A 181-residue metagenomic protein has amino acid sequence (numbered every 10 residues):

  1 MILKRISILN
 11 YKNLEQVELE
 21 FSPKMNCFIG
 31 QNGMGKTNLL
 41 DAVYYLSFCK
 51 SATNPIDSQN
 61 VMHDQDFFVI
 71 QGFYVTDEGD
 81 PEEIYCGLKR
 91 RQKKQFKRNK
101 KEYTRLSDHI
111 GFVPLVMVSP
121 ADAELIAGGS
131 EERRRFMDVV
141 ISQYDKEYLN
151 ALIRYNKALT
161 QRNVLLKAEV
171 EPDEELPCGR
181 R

Functional and structural regions predicted by a protein language model:
M1-Y45: Pre-Walker A-like glycine/lysine-rich segment at the N-terminus of P-loop NTPase domains
P23, M34, N38, P55 (+4 more regions): Generic alpha-helix structural propensity
K24, A42, F112-P114, F136: ABC transporter nucleotide-binding domains
K36, L40-D41, D57, M137 (+1 more regions): Alpha-helical structural signal
Y45-F48, V164: Regular, well-ordered alpha-helical segments
F48-E132, I141-Y144, Y148: Nucleotide-state sensing region of NTPase/ATPase domains
E124-R181: An accessory alpha-helical subdomain
